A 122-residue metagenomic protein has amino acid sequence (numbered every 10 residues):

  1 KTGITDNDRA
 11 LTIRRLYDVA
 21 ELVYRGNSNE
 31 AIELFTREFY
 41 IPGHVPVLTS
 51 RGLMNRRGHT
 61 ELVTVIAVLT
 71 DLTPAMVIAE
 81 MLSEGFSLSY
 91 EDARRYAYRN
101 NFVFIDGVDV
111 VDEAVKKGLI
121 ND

Functional and structural regions predicted by a protein language model:
K1-D122: Catalytic domains of riboflavin
